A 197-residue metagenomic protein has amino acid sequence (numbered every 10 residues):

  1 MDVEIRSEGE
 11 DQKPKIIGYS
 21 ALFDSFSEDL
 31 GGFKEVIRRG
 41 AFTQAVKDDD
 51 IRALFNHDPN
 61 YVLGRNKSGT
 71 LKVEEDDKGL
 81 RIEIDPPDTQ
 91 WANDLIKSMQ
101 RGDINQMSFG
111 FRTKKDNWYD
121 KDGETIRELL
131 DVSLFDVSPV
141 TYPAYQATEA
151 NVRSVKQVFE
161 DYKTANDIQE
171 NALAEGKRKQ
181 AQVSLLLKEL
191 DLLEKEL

Functional and structural regions predicted by a protein language model:
M1-D48, D161, E170, Q180 (+1 more regions): Polar/acidic, low-complexity leader/linker segments enriched in S/T/G and N/D
R6-G9, K15-I17, R52, T70-E170: Residue microenvironments linked to proteolytic maturation and disulfide-stabilized extracellular modules
S25-S27, N60-V62, D116-W118: Flexible loop/turn segments at secondary-structure boundaries
F26-D29, L63-G64, Y145-T148: Short helix/loop capping segments that flank catalytic or ligand/cofactor-binding pockets
D49-Y61, M107: Short conserved beta-strand and strand-loop elements enriched in small hydrophobics with frequent Asp/Gly
D58-S68, E75: A surface-exposed loop-and-adjacent beta-strand signature within N-terminal beta-sandwich domains that mediate ligand
S154-L197: Charged/polar low-complexity intrinsically disordered segments, enriched in acidic residues
